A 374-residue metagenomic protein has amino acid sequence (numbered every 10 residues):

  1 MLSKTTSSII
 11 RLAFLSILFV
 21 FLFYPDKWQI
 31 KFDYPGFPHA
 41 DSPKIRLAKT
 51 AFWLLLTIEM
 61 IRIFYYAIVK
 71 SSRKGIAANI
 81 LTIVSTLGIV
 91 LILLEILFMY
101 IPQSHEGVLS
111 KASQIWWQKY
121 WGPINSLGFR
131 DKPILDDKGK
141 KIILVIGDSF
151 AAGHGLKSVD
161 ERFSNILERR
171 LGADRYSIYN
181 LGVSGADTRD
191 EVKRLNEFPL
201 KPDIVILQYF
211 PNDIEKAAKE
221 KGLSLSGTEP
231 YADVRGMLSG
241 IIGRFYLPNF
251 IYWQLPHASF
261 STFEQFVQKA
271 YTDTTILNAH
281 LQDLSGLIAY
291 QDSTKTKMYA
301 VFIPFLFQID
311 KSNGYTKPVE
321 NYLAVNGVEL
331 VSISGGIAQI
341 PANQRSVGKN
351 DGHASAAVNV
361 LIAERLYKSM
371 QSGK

Functional and structural regions predicted by a protein language model:
M1-T5, M60-G75, K368-K374: Membrane-interface junctions at the ends of membrane-embedded or membrane-associated helices
S3-K4, G348-K374: Histidine-centered active-site loop/cap adjacent to the catalytic His in serine esterases/O-acetyl transfer systems
I9-Y66: Membrane-embedded alpha-helical segments of integral membrane proteins
F21-I30, P211-N321, I333-G348: Serine-dependent acyl-ester chemistry module
S71-S85: Membrane-interfacial entry segments at the cytosolic side of transmembrane helices
G88, L94-A173, K193, I337-P341: Membrane/wall-proximal cationic-aromatic binding patches
H154-Y231: Conserved SGNH/GDSL esterase-like catalytic core that processes O-acyl groups on lipids and polysaccharides
T188, V192, L277, L281 (+1 more regions): Short, amphipathic alpha-helical "lid/cap" segments that border enzyme active or binding sites
